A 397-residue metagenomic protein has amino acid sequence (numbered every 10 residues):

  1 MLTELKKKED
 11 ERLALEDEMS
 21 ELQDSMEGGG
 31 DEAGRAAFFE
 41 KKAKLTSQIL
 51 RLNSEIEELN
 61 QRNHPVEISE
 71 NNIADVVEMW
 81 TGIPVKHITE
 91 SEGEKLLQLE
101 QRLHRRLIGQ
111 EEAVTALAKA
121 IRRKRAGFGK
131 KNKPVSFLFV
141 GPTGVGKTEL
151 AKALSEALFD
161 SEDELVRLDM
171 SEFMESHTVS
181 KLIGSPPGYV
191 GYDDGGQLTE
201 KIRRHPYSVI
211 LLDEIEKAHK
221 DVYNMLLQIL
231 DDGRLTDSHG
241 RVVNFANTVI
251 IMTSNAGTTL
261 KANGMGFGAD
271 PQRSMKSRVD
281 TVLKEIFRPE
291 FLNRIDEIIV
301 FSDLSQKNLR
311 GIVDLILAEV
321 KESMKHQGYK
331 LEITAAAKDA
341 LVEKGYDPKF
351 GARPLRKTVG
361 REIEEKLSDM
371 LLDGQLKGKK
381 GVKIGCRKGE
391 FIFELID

Functional and structural regions predicted by a protein language model:
M1-D397: AAA+ P-loop NTPase nucleotide-binding core of proteostasis motors
